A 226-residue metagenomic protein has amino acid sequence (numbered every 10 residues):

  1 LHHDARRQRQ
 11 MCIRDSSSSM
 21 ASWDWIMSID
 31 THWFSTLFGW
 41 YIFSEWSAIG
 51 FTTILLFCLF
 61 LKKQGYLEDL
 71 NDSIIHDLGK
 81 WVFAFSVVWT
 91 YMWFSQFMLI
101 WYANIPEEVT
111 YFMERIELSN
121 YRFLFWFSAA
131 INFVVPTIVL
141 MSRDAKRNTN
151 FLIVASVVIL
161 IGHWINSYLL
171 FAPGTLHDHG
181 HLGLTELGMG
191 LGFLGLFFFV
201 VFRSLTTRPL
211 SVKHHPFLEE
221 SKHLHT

Functional and structural regions predicted by a protein language model:
L1-I13: Single conserved hydrophobic/aromatic residue that forms the stacking wall/gate of nucleotide- or nucleobase-binding
R6, D15-S28, A48-L67, R203 (+1 more regions): Juxtamembrane interface elements at the cytosolic ends of transmembrane helices in multi-pass membrane proteins
S22-F43, Q64-S73, F97-N120, Y168-E186: Membrane-interface interhelical loops and short amphipathic "cap" helices that link adjacent transmembrane segments
D30-T90: Acidic, glycine-rich loop-and-beta core segments that form the ion-binding/anion-interacting portion of active sites
S44-L59, S128-P136, M189-S204: Hydrophobic cores of alpha-helical transmembrane segments in multi-pass inner/ER membrane proteins, independent
I49, D69-V135: Membrane-interfacial catalytic/cofactor-binding modules of polytopic membrane enzymes
D69-S73, F193-T226: Extramembrane terminal tails and long inter-domain/linker segments of multi-pass membrane proteins
N150-I161: Central hydrophobic cores of alpha-helical transmembrane segments in multi-pass integral membrane proteins
